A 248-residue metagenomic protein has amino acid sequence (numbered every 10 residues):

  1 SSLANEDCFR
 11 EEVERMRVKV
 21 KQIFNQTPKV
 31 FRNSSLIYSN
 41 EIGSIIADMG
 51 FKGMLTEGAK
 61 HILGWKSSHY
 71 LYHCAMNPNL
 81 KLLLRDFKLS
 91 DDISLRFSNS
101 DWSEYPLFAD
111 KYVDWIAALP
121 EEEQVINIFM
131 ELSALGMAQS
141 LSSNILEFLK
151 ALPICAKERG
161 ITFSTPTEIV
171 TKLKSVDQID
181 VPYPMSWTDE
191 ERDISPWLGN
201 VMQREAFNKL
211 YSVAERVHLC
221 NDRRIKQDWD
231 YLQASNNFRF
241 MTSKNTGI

Functional and structural regions predicted by a protein language model:
S1, K29-R32, K52-E57, T165: Short, well-structured secondary-structure segments
S1-I37, P78-S98, E123, L132: Metal-dependent polysaccharide deacetylase catalytic core of the NodB/CE4 family, i.e., the active-site-bearing domain
E6-E14, Q26, A47-S68, Y72-L83: Acidic, His- and aromatic-enriched active-site or binding-groove loops in soluble protein domains that engage sugars
E6-E14, W102-D110, S143-L146: Non-membrane alpha-helical structural segments and their capping/turn regions in soluble enzymes
E12-M16, V20, I42, K111-W115 (+2 more regions): Alpha-helical packing segments of well-folded alpha/beta enzyme cores
R32-Y38, A59, T167-V170: Short, solvent-exposed turn/loop segments enriched in Gly/Ser/Thr/Pro and often Arg
S39-A47: Distinct, well-ordered alpha-helical segments
Y70-L80, N99-S100, D114-I248: Active-site and substrate-binding clefts of carbohydrate-active enzymes
